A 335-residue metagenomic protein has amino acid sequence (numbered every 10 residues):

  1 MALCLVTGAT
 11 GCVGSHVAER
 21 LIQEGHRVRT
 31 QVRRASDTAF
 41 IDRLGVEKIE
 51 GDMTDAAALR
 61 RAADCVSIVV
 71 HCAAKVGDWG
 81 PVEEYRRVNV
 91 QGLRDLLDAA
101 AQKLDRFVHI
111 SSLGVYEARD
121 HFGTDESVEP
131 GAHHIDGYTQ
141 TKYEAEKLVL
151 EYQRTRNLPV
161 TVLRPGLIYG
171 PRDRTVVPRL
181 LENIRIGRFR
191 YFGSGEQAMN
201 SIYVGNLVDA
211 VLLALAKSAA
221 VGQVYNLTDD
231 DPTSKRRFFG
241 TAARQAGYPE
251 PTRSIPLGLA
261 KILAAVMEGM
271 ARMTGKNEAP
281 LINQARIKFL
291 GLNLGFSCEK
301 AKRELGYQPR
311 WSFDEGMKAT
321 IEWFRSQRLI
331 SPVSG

Functional and structural regions predicted by a protein language model:
C4-E24: N-terminal Rossmann NAD(P)H-binding glycine-rich loop of SDR-like oxidoreductase domains
A35-Q91, A99, Y116: NAD(P)H-binding glycine-rich loop region in Rossmannoid oxidoreductase-like domains and their noncatalytic homologs
Q91, D120-I168, F192: Catalytic helix-loop patch of NAD(P)-dependent Rossmann-fold dehydrogenases
D95-G137: Conserved Rossmann-fold NAD(P)-dependent oxidoreductase catalytic core, especially the SDR/UDP-sugar
E129-H133, V160-V162, E182-I202, N206 (+2 more regions): A conserved pocket-lining segment of Rossmann-fold NAD(P)-dependent short-chain dehydrogenase/reductase
Y143, R156-L158, Y169-R179, G205 (+3 more regions): Glycine/proline-rich active-site loop of Rossmann-fold NAD(P)-dependent oxidoreductases
L213, K217-L281, C298, D314 (+1 more regions): Mid/C-terminal beta-alpha module of Rossmann-like enzyme folds, strongest in SDR-family dehydrogenases/epimerases
F296-R303, Q308, S312-G335: Amphipathic terminal alpha-helices
